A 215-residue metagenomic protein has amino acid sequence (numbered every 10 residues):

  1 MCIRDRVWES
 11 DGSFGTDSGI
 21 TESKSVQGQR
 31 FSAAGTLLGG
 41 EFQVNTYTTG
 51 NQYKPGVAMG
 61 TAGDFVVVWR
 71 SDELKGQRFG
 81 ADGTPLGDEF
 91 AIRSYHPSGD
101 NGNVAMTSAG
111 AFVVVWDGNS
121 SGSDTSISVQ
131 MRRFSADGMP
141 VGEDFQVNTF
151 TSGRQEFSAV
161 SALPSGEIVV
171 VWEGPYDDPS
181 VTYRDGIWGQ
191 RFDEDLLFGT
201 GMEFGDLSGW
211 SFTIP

Functional and structural regions predicted by a protein language model:
R4-L197: Extracellular, repeat-based ectodomains that mediate carbohydrate processing or recognition
L196-F212: Extracellular carbohydrate-recognition regions
